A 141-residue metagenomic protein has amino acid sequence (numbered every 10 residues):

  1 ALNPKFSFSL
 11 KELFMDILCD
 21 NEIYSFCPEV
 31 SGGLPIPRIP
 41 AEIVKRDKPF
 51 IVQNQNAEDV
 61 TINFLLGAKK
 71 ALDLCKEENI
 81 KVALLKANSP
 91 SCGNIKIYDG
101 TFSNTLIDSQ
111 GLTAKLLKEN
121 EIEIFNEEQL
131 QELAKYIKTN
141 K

Functional and structural regions predicted by a protein language model:
A1-K5: Short N-terminal binding/cap micro-motifs at the start of the first secondary-structure element
F6, Y98, Q129: Catalytic phosphate/metal-binding cores of nucleic-acid and nucleotide-processing enzymes, i.e., regions that mediate
F6-K11, I107-G111: Charged helix-capping and loop-helix junction motifs
S7-N54: Short, surface-exposed acidic-centric catalytic microdomains
A57-C75: Glycine-rich anion/phosphate-binding loops
K86-S89, Q129: Short, well-ordered beta-to-alpha junction loops that form the rim of enzyme active sites and present histidine/acidic
C92-A114: Short Gly/Thr/Asp-enriched flexible loops that form oxyanion-binding sites at enzyme active sites
D108-Q131: Short, flexible loop segments at boundaries between secondary-structure elements
